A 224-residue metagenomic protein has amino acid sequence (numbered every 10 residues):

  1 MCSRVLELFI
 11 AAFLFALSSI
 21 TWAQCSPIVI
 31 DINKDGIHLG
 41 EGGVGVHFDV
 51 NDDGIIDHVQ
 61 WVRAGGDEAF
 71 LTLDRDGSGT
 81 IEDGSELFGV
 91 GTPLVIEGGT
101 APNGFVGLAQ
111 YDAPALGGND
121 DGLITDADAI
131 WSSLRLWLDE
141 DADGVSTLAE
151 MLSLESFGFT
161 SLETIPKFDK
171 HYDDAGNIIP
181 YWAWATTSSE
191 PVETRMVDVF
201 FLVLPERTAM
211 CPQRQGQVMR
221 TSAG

Functional and structural regions predicted by a protein language model:
M1-L6: N-terminal secretory signal peptides that target proteins for export/translocation
E7-S19: Bacterial N-terminal signal peptides
Q24-G224: Calcium-binding acidic motifs and repeat modules
